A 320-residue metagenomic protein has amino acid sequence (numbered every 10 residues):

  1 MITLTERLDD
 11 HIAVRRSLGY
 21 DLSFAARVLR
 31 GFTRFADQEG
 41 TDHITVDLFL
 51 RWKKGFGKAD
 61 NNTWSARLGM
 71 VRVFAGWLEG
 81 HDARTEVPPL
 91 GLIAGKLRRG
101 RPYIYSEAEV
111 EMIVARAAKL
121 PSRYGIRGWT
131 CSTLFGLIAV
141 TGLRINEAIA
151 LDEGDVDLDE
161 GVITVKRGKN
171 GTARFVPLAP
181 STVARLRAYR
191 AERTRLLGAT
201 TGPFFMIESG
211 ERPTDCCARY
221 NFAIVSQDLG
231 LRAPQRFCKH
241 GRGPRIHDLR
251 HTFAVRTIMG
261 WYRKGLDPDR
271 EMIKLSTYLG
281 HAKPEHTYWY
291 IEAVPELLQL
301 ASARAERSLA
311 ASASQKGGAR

Functional and structural regions predicted by a protein language model:
M1-R320: Conserved catalytic core of the tyrosine transesterase superfamily
